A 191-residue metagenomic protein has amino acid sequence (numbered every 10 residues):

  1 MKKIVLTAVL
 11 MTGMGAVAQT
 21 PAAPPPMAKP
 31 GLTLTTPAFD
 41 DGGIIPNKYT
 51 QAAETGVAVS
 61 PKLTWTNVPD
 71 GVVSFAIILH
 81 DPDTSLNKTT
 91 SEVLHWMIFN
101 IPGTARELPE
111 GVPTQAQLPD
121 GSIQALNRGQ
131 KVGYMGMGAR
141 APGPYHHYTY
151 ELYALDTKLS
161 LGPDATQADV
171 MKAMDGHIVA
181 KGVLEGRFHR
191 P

Functional and structural regions predicted by a protein language model:
I4-G13: Sec-dependent N-terminal signal peptides
M14-A18: Sec/Tat signal peptide C-region and signal peptidase I cleavage site
Q19-P191: N-terminus-centered regions that define maturation/targeting leaders and the start of the first functional domain
